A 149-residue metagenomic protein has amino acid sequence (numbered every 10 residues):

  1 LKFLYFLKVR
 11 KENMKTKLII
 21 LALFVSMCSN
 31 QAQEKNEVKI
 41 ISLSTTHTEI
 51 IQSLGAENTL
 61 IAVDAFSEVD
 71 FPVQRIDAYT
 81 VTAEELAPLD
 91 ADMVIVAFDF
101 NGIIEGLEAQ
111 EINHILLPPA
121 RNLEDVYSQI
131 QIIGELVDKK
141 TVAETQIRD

Functional and structural regions predicted by a protein language model:
F3-E49, D70-P72, P88, T141-D149: Bacterial Sec-exported substrate-binding components of ABC uptake systems
Q33-K39, I103-D149: Extracytoplasmic substrate-binding proteins
K39-N101, I112-I115: A short, structured surface patch at a secondary-structure boundary
